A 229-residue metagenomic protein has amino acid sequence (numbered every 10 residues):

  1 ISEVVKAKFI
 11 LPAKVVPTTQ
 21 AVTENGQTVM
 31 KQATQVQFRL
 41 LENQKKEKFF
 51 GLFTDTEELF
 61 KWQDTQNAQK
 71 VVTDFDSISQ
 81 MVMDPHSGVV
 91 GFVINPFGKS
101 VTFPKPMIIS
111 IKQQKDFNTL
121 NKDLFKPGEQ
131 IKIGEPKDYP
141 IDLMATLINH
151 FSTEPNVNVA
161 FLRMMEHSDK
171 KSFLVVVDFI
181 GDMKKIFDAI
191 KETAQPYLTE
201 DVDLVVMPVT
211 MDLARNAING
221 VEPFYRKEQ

Functional and structural regions predicted by a protein language model:
I1-Q229: An interfacial alpha-helical scaffold signature
